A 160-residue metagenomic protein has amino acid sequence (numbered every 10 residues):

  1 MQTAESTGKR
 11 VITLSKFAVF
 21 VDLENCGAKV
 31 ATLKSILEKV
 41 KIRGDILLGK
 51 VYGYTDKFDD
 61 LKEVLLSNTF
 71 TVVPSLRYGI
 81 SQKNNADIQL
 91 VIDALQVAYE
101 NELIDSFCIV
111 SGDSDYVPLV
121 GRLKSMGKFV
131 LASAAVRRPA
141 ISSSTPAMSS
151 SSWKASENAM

Functional and structural regions predicted by a protein language model:
Q2-Y99, L119-S125, F129-L131: Domain-level signal for Mg2+-assisted phosphodiester chemistry and nucleotide/NA-binding surfaces in nucleic-acid
K57-K62, A135-S143: Short, glycine/polar-rich helix-capping loops at beta-to-alpha or helix-loop-helix junctions that flank or form
G79, R137, E157: Residue-level detector of flexible, active-site-proximal loop/helix-junction positions within diverse enzyme catalytic
E102, T145: Structured loop/turn residues at beta-strand edges in well-structured enzyme cores
D105-S111, P118-R138, M148: Active-site histidine-anchored catalytic micro-motif
S150-S152: Ligand/cofactor pocket segment of small-molecule handling proteins
K154-M160: Conserved alpha/beta core segments of nucleic-acid transaction machinery
